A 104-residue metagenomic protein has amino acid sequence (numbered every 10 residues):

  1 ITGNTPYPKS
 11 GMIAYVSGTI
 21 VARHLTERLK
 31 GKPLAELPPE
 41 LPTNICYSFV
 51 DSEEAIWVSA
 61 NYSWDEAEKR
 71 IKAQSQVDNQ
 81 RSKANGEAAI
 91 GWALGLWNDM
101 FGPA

Functional and structural regions predicted by a protein language model:
I1-P42, S48: A conserved FAD-binding loop/helix module that cradles the flavin
E36, P42-Y47, E54-W57, K69 (+1 more regions): FAD cofactor-binding and catalytic pocket of flavoenzymes
W57-A104: C-terminal auxiliary extensions adjacent to catalytic cores
